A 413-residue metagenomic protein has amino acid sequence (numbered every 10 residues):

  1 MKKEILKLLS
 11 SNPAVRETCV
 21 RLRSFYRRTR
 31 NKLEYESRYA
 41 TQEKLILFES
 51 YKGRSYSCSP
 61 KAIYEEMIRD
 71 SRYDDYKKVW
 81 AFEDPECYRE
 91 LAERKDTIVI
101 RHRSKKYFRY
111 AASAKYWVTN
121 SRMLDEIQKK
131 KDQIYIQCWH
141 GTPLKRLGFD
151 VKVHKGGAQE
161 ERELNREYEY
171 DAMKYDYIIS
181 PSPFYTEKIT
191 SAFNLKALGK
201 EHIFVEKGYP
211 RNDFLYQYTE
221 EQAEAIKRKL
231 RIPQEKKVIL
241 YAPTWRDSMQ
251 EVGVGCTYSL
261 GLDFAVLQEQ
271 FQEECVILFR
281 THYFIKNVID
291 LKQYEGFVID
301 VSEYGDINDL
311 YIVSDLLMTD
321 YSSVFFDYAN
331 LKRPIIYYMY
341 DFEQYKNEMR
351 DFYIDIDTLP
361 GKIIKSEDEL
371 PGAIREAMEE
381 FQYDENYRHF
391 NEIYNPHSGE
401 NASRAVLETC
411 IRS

Functional and structural regions predicted by a protein language model:
K2-Y107: N-terminal pre-catalytic "stem/leader" segment of glycosyltransferase-like enzymes
P13, E17-T29, G148-E251, N386: A nucleotide-sugar donor-handling region in carbohydrate enzymes
S57-Y64, A192, Y209-L291, I364-S366 (+1 more regions): Conserved catalytic-core segment of nucleotide-activated headgroup transferases in glycan assembly
K61-E65, A92, D96-E160, R166: Extended catalytic core of nucleotide-activated donor transferases of GT-like folds
I100-K115, L278, Y283-F326: Donor nucleotide-activated moiety binding/catalytic core segment of transferases that use nucleotide-activated donors
Y116-R146, Y304-M349: A donor-sugar binding/catalytic signature common to diverse glycosyltransferases and related nucleotide-sugar
K292-G296, S323-Y394: Catalytic binding pocket for nucleotide-activated donors in carbohydrate/polymer assembly enzymes
S398-S413: C-terminal alpha-helical cap of glycosyltransferases
